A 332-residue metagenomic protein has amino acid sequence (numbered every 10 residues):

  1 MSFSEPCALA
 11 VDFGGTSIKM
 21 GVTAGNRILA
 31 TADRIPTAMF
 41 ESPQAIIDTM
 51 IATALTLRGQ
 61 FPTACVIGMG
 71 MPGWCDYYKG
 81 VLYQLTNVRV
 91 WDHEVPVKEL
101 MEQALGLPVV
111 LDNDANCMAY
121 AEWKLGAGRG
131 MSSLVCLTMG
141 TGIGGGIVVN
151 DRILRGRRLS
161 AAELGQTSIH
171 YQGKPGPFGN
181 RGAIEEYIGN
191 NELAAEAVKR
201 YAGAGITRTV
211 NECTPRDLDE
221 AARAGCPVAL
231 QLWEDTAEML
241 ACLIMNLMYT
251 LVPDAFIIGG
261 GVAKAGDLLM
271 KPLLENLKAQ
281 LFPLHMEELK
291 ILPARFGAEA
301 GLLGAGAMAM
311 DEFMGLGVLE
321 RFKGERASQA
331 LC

Functional and structural regions predicted by a protein language model:
M1-V66, D76-V81, E99-V109, A121-M131 (+2 more regions): ATP-binding/phosphotransfer module of carbohydrate and carboxylate kinases, centering on a glycine-rich
D12, G68-P72, D112, C136-G142 (+1 more regions): Short beta-strand segments
V81-E94: A charged helix-plus-loop insertion that forms the helical arch/lid used to bind and gate nucleic-acid substrates
L111-A115, A119: Short loop/edge segments at beta-strand edges and connector loops that shape dinucleotide/nucleotide cofactor-binding
M118-K124, I147, Q166-S168: Adenylate-forming
Y120, S133-L159: Hydrophobic alpha-helical segments and helix pairs
S160-L164: Structural signature of FAD isoalloxazine-binding scaffolds in flavoprotein oxidoreductases
